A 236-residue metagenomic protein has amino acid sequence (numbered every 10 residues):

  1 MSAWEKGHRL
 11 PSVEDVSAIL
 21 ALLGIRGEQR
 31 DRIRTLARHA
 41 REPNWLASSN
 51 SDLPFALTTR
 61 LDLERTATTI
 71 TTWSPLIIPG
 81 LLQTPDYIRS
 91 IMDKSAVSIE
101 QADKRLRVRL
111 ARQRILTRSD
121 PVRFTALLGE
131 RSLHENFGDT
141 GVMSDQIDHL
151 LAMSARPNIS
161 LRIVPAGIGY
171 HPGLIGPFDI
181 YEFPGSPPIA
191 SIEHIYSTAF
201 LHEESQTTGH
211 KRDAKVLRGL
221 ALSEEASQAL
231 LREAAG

Functional and structural regions predicted by a protein language model:
M1-W4: Conserved hydrophobic/aromatic packing and binding residues within compact polymer-binding modules
K6, L10-H134, H202, V216-G236: Interdomain hinge/linker segments and adjacent boundary elements that couple functional modules
D120, F137-G236: C-terminal regulatory/effector modules of DNA-binding transcriptional regulators
